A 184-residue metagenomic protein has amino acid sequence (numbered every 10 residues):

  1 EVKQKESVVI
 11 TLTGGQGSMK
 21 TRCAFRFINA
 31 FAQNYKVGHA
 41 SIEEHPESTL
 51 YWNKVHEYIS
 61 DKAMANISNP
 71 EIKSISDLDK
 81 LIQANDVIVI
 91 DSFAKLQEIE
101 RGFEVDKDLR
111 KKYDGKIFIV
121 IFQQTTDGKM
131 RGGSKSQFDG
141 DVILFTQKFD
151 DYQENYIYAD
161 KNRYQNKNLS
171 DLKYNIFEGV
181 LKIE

Functional and structural regions predicted by a protein language model:
K5-I75: Conserved P-loop
S7, N34-Y35, A84-D86, G115 (+1 more regions): Short, well-ordered alpha-helix to beta-strand connector turns
G17-S18, H45-P46, F93-E100, T125-G128: Short acidic, S/G/P-rich loop/turn micro-motifs used as interaction or catalytic elements
A30-A32, D61, K80-Q83, R110-D114 (+1 more regions): Conserved catalytic network of the ASCE P-loop NTPase/AAA+ motor domain
V37-A40, V89, I119, L144-T146: Short hydrophobic alpha-helical runs that function as membrane-insertion/retention elements
N66-I121: Phosphate-binding/switch loop-helix module in NTP-utilizing enzymes
K111-E184: Phosphate-binding/switch region of NTP-binding enzymes
